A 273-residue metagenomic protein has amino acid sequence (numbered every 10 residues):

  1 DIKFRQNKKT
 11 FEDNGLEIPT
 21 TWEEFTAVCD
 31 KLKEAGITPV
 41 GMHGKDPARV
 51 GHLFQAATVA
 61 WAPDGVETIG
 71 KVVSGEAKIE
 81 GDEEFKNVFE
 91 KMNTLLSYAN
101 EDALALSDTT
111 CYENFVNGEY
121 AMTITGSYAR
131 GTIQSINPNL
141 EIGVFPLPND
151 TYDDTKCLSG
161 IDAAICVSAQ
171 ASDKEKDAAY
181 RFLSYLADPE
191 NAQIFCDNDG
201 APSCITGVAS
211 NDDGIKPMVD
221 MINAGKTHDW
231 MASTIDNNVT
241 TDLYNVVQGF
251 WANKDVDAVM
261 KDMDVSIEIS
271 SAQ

Functional and structural regions predicted by a protein language model:
D1-T20, T26, I37, K45-V72 (+2 more regions): Periplasmic solute-binding protein
E12, N223-Q273: Conserved C-terminal helix/tail region of periplasmic/extracytoplasmic solute-binding proteins
D13-N14, S97, S135-N198: Extracytoplasmic/periplasmic substrate-recognition and gating elements
N14-I18, N93-L106, E119, I136-E141: A local structural motif
W22-T26, A103-N117: Short helix-initiation/N-cap motifs at beta->coil->alpha
C29-K31, V73-L104: Glycine-centered hinge/linker elements that transmit conformational signals in sensory and ligand-binding systems
G41, A121-G126, G143: Paired acidic/hydrophobic, glycine-rich loop segments that form the ligand-binding mouth/hinge of periplasmic-binding
W61-N87, S135-I136, N149-C157, K216-V219 (+1 more regions): Short, solvent-exposed loop/beta-turn-alpha elements that line the ligand-binding surface or hinge of extracytoplasmic
